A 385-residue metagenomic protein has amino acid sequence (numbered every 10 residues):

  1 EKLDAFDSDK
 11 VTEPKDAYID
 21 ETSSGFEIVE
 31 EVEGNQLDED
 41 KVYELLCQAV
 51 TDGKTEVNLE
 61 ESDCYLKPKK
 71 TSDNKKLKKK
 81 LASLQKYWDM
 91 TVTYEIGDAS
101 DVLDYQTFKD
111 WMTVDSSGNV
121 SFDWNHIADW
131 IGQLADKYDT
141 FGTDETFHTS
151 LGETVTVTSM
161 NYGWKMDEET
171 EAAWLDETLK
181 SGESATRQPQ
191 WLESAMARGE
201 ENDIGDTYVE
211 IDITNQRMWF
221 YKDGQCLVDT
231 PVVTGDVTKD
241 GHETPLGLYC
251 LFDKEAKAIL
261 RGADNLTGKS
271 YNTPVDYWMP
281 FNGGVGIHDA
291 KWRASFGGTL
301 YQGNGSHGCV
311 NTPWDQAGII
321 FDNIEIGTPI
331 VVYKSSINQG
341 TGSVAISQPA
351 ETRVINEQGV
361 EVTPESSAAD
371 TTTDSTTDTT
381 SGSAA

Functional and structural regions predicted by a protein language model:
E1-Y271, Y277, I324-I326, V331-I337 (+1 more regions): Surface-exposed, secretory/extracytoplasmic low-complexity segments enriched in Ser/Thr/Asn/Gly/Pro
D276-V332: Active-site scaffold segments
G298-H307, N311, K334-V354: C-terminal/domain-terminus segments
